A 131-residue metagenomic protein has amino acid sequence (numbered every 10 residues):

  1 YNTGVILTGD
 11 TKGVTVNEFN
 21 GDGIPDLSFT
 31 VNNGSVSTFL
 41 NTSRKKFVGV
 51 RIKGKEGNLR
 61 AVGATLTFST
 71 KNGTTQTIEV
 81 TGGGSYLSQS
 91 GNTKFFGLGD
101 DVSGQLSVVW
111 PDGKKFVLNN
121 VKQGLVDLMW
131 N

Functional and structural regions predicted by a protein language model:
Y1-N131: Gly/Ser/Thr/Pro-enriched helix-cap/hinge segments flanking short amphipathic alpha-helices
